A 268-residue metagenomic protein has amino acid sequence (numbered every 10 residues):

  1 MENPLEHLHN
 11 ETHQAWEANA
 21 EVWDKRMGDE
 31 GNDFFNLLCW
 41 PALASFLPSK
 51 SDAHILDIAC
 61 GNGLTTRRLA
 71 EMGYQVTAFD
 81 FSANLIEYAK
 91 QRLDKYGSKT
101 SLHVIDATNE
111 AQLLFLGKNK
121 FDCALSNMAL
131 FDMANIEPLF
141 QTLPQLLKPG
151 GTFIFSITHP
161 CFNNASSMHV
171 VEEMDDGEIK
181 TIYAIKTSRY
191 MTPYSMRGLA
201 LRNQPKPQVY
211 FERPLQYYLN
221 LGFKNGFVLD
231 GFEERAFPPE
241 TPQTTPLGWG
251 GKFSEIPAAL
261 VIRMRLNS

Functional and structural regions predicted by a protein language model:
M1-D24: N-terminal, positively charged/glycine-rich alpha-helical extensions of SAM-dependent methyltransferases
D33-D52: Conserved alpha-helix/loop element of class I SAM-dependent methyltransferases that forms part of the SAM/SAH-binding
H54-I58, N62-Q112: Class I SAM-dependent methyltransferase SAM/SAH-binding core
L113-C123: A short acidic, Gly/Pro-enriched loop at the edge of an enzyme's catalytic core that lines a small-molecule cofactor
C123-I136: A short SAM/SAH-binding and catalytic strip from SAM-dependent methyltransferases
E137-T152: A short glycine-rich, Lys/Arg-flanked "PGG" loop and its adjoining helix->strand segment in the class I
F155-N220: SAM-dependent methyltransferase
Y217-S268: C-terminal lobe and adjacent flexible extensions of AdoMet/dcAdoMet transferase-like proteins
